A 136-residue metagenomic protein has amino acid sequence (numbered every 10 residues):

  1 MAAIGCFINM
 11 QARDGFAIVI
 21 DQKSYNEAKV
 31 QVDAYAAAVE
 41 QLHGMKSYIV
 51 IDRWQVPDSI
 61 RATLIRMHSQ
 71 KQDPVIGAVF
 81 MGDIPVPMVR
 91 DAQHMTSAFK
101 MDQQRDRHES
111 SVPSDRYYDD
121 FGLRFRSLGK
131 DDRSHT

Functional and structural regions predicted by a protein language model:
M1-C6: Bacterial N-terminal signal peptides
F7-F16, V86-H94: Autoinhibitory N-terminal propeptides
N9-H43, E109-T136: Boundary/activation segment at the start of structured domains
R13-F16, L42-S47, K71-G77: Loop/turn elements at helix/coil->beta-strand transitions in domains of secreted/extracellular proteins
A17-D21, V50, G82: Short glycine-rich or small-residue beta-strand-to-loop segments that form or flank ligand, phosphate, metal/Fe-S
Q22, W54, P85: Active-site-proximal C-terminal subdomain of hydrolase catalytic domains
I49-D58: Short beta->alpha junction loops
P57-T136: Structured catalytic cores of large enzymes
